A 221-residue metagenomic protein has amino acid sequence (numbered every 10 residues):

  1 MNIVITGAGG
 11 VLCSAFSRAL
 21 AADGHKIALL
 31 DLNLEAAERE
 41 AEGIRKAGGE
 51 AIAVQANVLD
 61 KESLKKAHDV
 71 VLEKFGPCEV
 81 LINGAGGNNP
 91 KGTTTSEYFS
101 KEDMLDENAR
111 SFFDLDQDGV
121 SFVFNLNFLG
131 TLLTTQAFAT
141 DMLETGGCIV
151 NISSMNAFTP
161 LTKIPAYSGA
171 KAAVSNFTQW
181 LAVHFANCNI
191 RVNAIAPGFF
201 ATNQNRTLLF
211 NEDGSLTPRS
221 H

Functional and structural regions predicted by a protein language model:
M1-A28: Canonical Rossmann dinucleotide-binding motif of NAD(H)/NADP(H)-dependent dehydrogenases/reductases, specifically
G92-S121: Substrate-binding pocket helix/loop in short-chain dehydrogenase/reductase
T94-K101, N187, F199-H221: A glycine/serine/threonine-rich, flexible loop-to-helix segment that serves as the NAD(P) cofactor-binding "lid"
T135, A170: Active-site helix of classical SDR
T140, V183-A186: Alpha-helical segment proximal to the catalytic Tyr-Lys
S154: Residue(s) in the substrate-gating loop at a strand-loop-helix junction that position the organic substrate next
P160-S168, W180, L208: Active-site loop-to-helix junction immediately N-terminal to the catalytic Tyr of the SDR YXXXK motif in Rossmann-fold
